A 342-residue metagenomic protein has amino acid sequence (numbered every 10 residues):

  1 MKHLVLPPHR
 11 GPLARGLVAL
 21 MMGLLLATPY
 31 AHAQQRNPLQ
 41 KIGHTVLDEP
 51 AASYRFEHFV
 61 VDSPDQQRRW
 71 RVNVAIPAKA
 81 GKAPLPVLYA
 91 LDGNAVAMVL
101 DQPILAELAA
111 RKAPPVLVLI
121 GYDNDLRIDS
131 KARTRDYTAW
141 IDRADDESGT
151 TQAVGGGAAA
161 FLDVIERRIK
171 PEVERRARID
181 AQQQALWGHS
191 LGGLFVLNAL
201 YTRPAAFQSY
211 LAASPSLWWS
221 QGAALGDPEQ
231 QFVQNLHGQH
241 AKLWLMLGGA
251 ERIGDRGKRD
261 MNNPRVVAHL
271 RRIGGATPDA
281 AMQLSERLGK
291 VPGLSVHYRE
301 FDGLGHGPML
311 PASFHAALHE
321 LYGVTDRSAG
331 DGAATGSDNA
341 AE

Functional and structural regions predicted by a protein language model:
G16-A27: Bacterial N-terminal signal peptides
A33-L85: A domain-start/cap signature at the N-terminus of enzymes
A83-V164, R168-E172: Serine-hydrolase catalytic machinery in alpha/beta-hydrolase-like enzymes
R178-H189, Y210: Alpha/beta-hydrolase fold nucleophile elbow
G188-G192, V196: Gly/Ala-rich beta-loop-alpha elbow adjacent to hydrolase catalytic centers
N198-Q208: Conserved hydrolase catalytic core segment
W218-G293: The feature captures the conserved acid-bearing segment of alpha/beta-hydrolase catalytic domains
M246, D255, A276-E342: C-terminal catalytic histidine-bearing segment of alpha/beta-hydrolase fold enzymes
